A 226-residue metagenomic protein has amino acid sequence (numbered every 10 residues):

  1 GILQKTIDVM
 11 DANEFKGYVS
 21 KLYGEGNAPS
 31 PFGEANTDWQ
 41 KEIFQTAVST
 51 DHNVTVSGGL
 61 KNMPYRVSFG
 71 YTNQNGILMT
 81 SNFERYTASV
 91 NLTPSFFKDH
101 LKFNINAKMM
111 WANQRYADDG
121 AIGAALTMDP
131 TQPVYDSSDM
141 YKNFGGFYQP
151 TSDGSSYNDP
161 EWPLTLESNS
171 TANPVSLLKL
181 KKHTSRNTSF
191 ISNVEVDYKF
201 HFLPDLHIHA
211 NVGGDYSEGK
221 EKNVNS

Functional and structural regions predicted by a protein language model:
G1, L60-Y148, T184-G219: Transmembrane beta-barrel strand/turn architecture of Gram-negative outer membrane proteins
G1-M79, A117-A121, Y148-E161, L177-T184 (+2 more regions): Residues embedded in well-ordered regular secondary structure
A124, T131, N158-S170: Localized chelating/binding microdomains that coordinate divalent metal ions or stabilize phosphate-bearing
P133-D136, M140, D153, P163-L166 (+2 more regions): A generic alpha-helix propensity feature with a strong bias for hydrophobic helices
S170-L178: Short glycine/proline-rich turn/loop motifs
V224-S226: Solvent-exposed, glycine/polar-rich loop segments of beta-barrel outer-membrane systems
